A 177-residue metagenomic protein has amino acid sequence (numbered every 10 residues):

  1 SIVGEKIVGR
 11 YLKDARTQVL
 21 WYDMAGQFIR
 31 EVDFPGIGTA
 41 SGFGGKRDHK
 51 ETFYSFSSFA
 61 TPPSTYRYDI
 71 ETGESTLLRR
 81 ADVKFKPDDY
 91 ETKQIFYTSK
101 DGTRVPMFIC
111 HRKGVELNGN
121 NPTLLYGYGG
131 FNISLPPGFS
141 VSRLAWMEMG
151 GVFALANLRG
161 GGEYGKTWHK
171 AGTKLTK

Functional and structural regions predicted by a protein language model:
S1, G38-G45: Repeated scaffold domains used in trafficking and secretory/extracellular systems, primarily beta-propellers
S1, V8-K13, W21-M24: Contiguous transmembrane helix-bundle modules in multi-pass membrane proteins
G4-E5, H49-K50: Short coil/turn segments that connect the beta-strands within blades of beta-propeller domains
V8-D14, F53-A60: Beta-strand C-termini and the immediately following turn/loop, strongest in propeller blades
A15-W21, A60-R67: Structural motif
D23, S58, S99-D101: Short acidic, glycine-rich loop/turn motifs
Q27, P35, Y68-E74, L78-K177: Cap/lid segment of the alpha/beta-hydrolase catalytic domain
